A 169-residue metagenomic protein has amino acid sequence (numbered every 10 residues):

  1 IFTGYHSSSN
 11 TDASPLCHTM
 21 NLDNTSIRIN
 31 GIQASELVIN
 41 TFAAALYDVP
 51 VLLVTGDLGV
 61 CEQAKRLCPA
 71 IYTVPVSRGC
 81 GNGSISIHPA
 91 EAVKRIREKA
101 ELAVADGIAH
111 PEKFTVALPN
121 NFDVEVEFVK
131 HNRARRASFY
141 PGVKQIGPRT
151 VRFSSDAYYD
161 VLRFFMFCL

Functional and structural regions predicted by a protein language model:
I1-D23: N-terminal glycine-rich phosphate/adenylate-binding segment common to multiple enzyme folds
I1-Y5, V54-T55, E127: Short beta-strand segments
S8-S9, V60-C61, R133-A134: Short, active-site-adjacent cap segments at secondary-structure transitions
T11-P15, A64-L67, S138-F139: Short acidic, glycine/serine/threonine-rich loops at helix termini
L22-Y47, L53-V60: Active-site glycine-rich loop that binds ribose-phosphate moieties when present
I29-S35, G83-S86, V104-A105, S155-L162: Short C-terminal domain-edge/linker segments immediately following a structured domain
A45-V51, T55-V104: Active-site rim beta-loop-alpha module in soluble metabolic enzymes
A92-L169: C-terminal accessory domains and tails appended to enzymatic cores
